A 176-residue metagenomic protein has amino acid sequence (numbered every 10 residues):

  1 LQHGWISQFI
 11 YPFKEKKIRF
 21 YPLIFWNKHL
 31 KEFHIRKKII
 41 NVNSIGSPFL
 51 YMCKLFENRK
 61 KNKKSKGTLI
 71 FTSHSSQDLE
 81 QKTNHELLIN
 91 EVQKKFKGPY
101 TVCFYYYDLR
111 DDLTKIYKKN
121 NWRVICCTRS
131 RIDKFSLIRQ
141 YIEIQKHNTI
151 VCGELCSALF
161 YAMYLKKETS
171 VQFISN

Functional and structural regions predicted by a protein language model:
L1-N41, L50-C53: Active-site and donor-binding regions of nucleotide-sugar-utilizing enzymes
Q2, I24-N27, F71-S73, V102-Y106 (+3 more regions): Short His-Asn-centered micro-motif
I18-L23, P99-Y100, K146-I150: Short active-site oxyanion
E32-I39, I89-E91, D111-N121: Short, aromatic/basic amphipathic alpha-helical patches
F56-L113: Conserved catalytic-core segment of nucleotide-activated headgroup transferases in glycan assembly
G98, L165-E168: A short helix->loop->beta-strand "cap" motif at the edges of active sites that frequently abuts
D108-L165: Donor nucleotide-activated moiety binding/catalytic core segment of transferases that use nucleotide-activated donors
E168-N176: Nucleotide-sugar donor-binding patch of glycosyltransferase catalytic domains
